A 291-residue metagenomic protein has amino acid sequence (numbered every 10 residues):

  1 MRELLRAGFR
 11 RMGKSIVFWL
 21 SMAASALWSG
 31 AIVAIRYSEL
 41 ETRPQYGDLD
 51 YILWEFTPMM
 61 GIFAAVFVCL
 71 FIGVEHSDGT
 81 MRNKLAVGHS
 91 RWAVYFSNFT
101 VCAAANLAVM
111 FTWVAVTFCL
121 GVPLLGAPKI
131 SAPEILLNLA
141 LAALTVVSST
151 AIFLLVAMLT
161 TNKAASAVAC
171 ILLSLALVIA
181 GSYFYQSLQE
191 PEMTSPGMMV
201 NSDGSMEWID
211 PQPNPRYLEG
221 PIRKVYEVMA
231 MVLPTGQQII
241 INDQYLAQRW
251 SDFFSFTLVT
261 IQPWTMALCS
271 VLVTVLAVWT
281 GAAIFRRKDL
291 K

Functional and structural regions predicted by a protein language model:
M1-S25: Aromatic- and glycine-rich beta-strand/loop motifs that create alpha-glucan
R2, W208, N214, T235-K291: Alpha-helical transmembrane segments of multi-pass membrane transporters/translocases
V17, S77, S90, T161-N162: A helix-boundary/kink motif common to multi-pass secondary transporters, especially Major Facilitator Superfamily
F18, M22-F71, F96-C170, V178 (+2 more regions): Secretory targeting signals
F63-H76, L154-M158, N162-K163, S270-K288: Transmembrane alpha-helical segments in integral membrane proteins
V68-V87, R91: Transmembrane helix boundary and interhelical loop/hinge segments in multi-pass membrane proteins
